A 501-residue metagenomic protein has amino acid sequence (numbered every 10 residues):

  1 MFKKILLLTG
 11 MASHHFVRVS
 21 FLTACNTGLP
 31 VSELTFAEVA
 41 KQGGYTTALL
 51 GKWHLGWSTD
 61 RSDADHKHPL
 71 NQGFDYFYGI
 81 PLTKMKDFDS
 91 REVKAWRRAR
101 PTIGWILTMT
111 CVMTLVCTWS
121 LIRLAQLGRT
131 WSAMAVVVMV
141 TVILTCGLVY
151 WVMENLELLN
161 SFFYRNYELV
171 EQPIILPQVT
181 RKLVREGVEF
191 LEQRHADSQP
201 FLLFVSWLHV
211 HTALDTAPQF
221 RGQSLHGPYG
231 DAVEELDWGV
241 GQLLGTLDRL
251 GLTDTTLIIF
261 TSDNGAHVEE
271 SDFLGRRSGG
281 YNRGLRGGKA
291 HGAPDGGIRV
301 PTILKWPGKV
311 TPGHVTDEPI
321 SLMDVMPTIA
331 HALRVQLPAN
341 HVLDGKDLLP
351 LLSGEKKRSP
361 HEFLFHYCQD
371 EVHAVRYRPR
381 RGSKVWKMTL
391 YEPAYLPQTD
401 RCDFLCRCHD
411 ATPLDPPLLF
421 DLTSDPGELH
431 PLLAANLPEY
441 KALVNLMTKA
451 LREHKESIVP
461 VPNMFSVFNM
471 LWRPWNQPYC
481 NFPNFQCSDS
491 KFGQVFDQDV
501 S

Functional and structural regions predicted by a protein language model:
M1-A48, W57-D60, P69-Y76, K86-D89 (+1 more regions): Active-site segment of extracytoplasmic enzymes that catalyze sulfate/phosphate-ester chemistry
M1-L8, A12, L49-S62, I80-T83 (+6 more regions): Short, solvent-exposed turn/loop segments enriched in Gly/Ser/Thr/Pro and often Arg
F2, D60-Q72, A213-T216, G222-A232 (+4 more regions): Histidine-centered active-site microenvironments of extracellular/periplasmic hydrolases and transferases
G43-A48, Q72-D75, A196-L203, L252-I258 (+3 more regions): Loop/turn elements at helix/coil->beta-strand transitions in domains of secreted/extracellular proteins
L70, D75-Y76, I80-G104, V268-L274 (+6 more regions): C-terminal cap/loop subdomain of S1 sulfatases and analogous C-terminal strand-loop tails that border
D89-E92, V142-V170, G187-D231, H267 (+2 more regions): Active-site His/acidic residue clusters
R98-N155: Transmembrane alpha-helices
A213, V325, V385-M388, P393-L396 (+2 more regions): Long, internal low-complexity/basic segments
